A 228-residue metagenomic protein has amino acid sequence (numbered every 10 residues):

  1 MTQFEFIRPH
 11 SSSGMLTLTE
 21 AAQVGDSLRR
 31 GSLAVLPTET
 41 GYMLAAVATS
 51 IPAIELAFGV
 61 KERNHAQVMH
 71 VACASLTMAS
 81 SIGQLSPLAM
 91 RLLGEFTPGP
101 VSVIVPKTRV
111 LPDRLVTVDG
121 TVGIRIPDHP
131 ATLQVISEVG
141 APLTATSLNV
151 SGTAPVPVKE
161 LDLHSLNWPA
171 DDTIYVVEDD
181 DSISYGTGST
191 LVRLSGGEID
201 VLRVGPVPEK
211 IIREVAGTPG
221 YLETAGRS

Functional and structural regions predicted by a protein language model:
M1-S228: Active-site-adjacent structural elements in enzyme catalytic cores
